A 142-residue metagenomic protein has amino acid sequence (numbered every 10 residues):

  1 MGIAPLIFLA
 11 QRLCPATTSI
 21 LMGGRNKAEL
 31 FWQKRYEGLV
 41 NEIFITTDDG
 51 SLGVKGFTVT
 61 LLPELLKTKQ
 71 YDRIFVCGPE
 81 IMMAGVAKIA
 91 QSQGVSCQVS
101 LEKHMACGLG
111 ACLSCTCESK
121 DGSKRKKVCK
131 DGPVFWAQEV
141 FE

Functional and structural regions predicted by a protein language model:
M1-E102: FNR/FR-type flavoprotein reductase catalytic core
I3-P5, E80-I81, E102-V134: Local cysteine-cluster metal-coordination motifs and their immediate loop/turn environment, predominantly Fe-S cluster
A137-E139: Conserved glycine-rich phosphate/nucleotide-binding loop and adjacent Mg2+-coordinating catalytic segment
